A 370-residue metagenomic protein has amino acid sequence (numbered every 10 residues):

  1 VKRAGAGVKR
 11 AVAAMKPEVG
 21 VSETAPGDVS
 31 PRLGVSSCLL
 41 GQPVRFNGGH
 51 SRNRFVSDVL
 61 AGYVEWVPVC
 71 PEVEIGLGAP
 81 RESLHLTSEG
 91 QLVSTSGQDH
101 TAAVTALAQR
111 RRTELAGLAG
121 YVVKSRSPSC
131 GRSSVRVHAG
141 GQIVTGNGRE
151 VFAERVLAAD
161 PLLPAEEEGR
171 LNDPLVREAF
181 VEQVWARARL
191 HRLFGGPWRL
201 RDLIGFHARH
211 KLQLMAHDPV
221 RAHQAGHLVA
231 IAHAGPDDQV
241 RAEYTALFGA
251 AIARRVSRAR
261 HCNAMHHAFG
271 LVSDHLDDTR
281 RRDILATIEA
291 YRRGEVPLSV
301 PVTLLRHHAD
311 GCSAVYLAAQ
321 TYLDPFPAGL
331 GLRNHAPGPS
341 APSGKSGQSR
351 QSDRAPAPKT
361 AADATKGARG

Functional and structural regions predicted by a protein language model:
V1-V19, P339-K359: Compositionally biased, intrinsically disordered low-complexity segments enriched for polar/charged residues
S36-S37, C70, V122-R126: Short beta-strand segments
L40-G48: Short N-terminal binding/cap micro-motifs at the start of the first secondary-structure element
G49-W66: Short catalytic helix/loop segments, enriched in acidic residues and glycine and frequently bearing histidine
S57, P68-G90: Short, surface-exposed acidic-centric catalytic microdomains
G97-L115: Glycine-rich anion/phosphate-binding loops
T113-G195: Internal, conserved structured core segments that host functional sites
A165-A341, K345, D353-R354, K359 (+1 more regions): Acidic, Ser/Pro/Thr-rich low-complexity regulatory regions and the short amphipathic helical interaction modules they
